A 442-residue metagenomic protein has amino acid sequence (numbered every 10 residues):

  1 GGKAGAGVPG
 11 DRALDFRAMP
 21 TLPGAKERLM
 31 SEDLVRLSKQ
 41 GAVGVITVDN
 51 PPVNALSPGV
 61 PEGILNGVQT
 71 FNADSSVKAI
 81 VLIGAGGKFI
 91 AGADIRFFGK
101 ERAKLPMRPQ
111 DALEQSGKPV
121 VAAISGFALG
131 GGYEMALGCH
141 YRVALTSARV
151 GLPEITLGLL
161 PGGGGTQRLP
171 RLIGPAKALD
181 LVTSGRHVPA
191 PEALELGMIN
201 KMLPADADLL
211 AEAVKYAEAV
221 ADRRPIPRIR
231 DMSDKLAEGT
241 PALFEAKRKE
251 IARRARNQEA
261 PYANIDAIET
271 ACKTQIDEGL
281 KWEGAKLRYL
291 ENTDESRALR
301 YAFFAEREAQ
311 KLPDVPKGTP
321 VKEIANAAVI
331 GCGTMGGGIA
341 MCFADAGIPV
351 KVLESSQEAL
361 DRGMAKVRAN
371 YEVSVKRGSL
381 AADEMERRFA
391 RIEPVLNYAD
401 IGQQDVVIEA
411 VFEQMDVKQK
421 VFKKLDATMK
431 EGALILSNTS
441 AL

Functional and structural regions predicted by a protein language model:
F16, P20, K26-I83, D111: Conserved CoA-thioester-binding segment of acyl-CoA-metabolizing enzymes
K26, M30-V48, E134-G138, V182-K286 (+2 more regions): Amphipathic alpha-helical segments at domain termini/boundaries
I83-L113, A128, T156-L159: Glycine- (often His-adjacent) and acidic-residue-rich active-site loop that binds/positions the CoA thioester
L113-L157, P161-G162, G331-T334, I339: Glycine-rich beta-to-alpha active-site loop
V120, R142-V143, M202, A327 (+1 more regions): Short, well-ordered beta-strand core segments
T166-A176: Hydrophobic, secondary-structure "cap" segments at the distal end of domains
A309-N370, E393: NAD(P)+-binding Rossmann beta1-loop-alpha1 motif at the extreme N-terminus of oxidoreductases
E358-A359, V373-S437, L442: Rossmann-like NAD(P)-binding element
